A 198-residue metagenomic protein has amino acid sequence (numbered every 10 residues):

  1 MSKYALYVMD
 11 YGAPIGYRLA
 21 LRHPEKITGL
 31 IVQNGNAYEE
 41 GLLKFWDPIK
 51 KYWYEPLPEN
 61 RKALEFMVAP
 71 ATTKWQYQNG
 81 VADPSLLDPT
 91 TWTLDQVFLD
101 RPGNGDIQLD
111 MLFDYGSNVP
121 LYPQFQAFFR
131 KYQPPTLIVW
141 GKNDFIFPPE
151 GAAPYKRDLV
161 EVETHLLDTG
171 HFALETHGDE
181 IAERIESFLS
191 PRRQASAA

Functional and structural regions predicted by a protein language model:
M1-Y7, Y11-L166, E180, E186-S187 (+1 more regions): Flexible "cap/lid" subdomain of the alpha/beta-hydrolase fold that forms the substrate-access gate
T169-A182: Catalytic histidine-centered segment of alpha/beta-hydrolase-like enzymes
R192-A198: Alpha/beta-hydrolase-fold serine-hydrolase catalytic core, especially in secreted/extracellular enzymes
